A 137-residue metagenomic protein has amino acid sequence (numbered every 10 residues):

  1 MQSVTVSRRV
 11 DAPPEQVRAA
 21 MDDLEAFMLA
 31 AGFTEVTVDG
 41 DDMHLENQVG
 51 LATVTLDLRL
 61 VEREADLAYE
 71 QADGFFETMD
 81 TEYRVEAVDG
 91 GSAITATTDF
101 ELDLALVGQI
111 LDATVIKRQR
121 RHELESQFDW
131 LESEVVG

Functional and structural regions predicted by a protein language model:
M1-D42: Hydrophobic ligand-binding cavity/cleft-lining segments
M1-R9, D42, T55, D66 (+2 more regions): Intrinsic-disorder/low-complexity, polar/charged segments enriched in Ser/Thr/Lys/Arg/Asp/Glu/Gln
M1-R9, Q119, S133, G137: Hydrophobic-ligand-binding modules of eukaryotic lipid transfer/binding families
V6-R8, T34, T55-L60, Q71-A72 (+2 more regions): Hydrophobic/aromatic beta-strand elements that line small-molecule binding cavities or substrate pockets in beta-rich
V10-P14, V49-L51, E62, A87 (+1 more regions): Beta-strand elements of well-folded, non-transmembrane domains
P14, V38, V61-D66, R84-A93: A short, structured loop/turn motif at beta-sheet edges
E25-F75, D129-G137: Glycine-rich portal/gate segments that line the openings of hydrophobic small-molecule binding cavities
D73-H122: Beta-strand/loop substructures that line and gate deep hydrophobic ligand-binding cavities in soluble
